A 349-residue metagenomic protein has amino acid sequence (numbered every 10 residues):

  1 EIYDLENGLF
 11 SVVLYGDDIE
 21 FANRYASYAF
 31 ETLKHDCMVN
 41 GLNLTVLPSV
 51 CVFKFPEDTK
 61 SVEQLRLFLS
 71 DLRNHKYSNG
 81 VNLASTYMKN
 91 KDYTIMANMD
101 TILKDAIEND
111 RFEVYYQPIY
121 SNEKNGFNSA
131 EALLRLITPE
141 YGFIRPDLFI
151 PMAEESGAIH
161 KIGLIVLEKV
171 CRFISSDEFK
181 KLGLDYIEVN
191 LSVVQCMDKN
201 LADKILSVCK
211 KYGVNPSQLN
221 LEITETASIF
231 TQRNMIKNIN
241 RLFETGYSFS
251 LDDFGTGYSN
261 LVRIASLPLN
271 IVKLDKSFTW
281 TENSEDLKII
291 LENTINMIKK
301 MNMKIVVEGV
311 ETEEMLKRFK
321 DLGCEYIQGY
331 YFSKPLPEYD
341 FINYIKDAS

Functional and structural regions predicted by a protein language model:
E1-A97: Cyclic-dinucleotide signaling modules
V13-Y15, F53, L133-R135, N190 (+1 more regions): Short hydrophobic/aromatic beta-strand micro-patches that form the beta-sheet surface supporting nucleotide- or nucleic
A29, L33, L65-L72, M152-A153 (+5 more regions): Structural preference for long, well-ordered alpha-helical segments in enzyme cores
F30, K34, I174-S175, C209-K210 (+3 more regions): Surface-exposed amphipathic alpha-helices with a cationic face
P56-V62, F68-E113, A153-G157, Q195-A202 (+1 more regions): C-di-GMP signaling machinery
I95-M152, N190, L251, V307 (+1 more regions): Active-site core of bacterial EAL-family cyclic-dinucleotide phosphodiesterase domains
G126-E131, A158-M235, G309: Catalytic core of bacterial c-di-GMP phosphodiesterases, primarily the EAL and HD-GYP domains, capturing alpha-helical
P139, S192-K199, Q218-Q232, T245-S349: EAL-family c-di-GMP phosphodiesterase catalytic domain
